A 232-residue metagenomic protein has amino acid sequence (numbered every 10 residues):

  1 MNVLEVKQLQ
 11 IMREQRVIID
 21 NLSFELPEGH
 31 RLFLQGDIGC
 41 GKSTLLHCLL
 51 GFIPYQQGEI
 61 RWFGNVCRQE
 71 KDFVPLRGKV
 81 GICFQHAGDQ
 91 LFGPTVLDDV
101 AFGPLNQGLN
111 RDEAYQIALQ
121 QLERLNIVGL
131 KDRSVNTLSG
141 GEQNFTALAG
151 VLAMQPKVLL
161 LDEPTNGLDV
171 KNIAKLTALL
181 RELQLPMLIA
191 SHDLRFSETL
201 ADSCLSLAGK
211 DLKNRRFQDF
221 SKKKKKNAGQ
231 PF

Functional and structural regions predicted by a protein language model:
L50: Helix-to-loop junction immediately C-terminal to a conserved catalytic motif
Y55-Q69, L76: Conserved ABC transporter NBD signature motif
D112-L130: Conserved ABC ATPase "signature" region
S134-L138, E142: Conserved ABC ATPase signature
L159-E163: Catalytic Walker B motif of ABC-type/P-loop ATPase nucleotide-binding domains
S191-H192: H-loop/switch region of ABC-family ATPase nucleotide-binding domains
K210-F232: Conserved beta-strand-loop-alpha-helix hinge in the C-terminal portion of ABC ATPase nucleotide-binding domains
